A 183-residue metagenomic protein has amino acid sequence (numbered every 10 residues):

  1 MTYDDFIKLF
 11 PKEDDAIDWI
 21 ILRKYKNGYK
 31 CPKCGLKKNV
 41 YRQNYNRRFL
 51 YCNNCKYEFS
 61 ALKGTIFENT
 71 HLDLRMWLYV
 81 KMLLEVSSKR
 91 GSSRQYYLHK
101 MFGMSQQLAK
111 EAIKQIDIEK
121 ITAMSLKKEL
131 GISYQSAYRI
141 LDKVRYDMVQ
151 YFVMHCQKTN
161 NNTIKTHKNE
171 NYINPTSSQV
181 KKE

Functional and structural regions predicted by a protein language model:
M1-E183: Residue-level recognition of single "structural anchor" positions that define or cap local secondary structure
